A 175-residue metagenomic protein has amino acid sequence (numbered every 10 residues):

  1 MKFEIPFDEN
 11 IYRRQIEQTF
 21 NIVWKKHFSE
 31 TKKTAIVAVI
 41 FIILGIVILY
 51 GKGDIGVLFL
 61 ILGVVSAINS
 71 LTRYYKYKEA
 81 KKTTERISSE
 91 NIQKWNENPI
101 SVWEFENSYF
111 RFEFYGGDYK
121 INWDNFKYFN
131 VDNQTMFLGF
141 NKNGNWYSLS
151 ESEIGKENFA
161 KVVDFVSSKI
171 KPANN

Functional and structural regions predicted by a protein language model:
M1-F3, S101, Y119-I121, N145-Y147: Short beta-strand segments
M1-V39, Y50: N-terminal membrane-targeting/pre-transmembrane regions
H27-Q93: Alpha-helical transmembrane spans
R73-K120: Conserved beta-hairpin
W103, D124-K127, E151-S152: Hydrophobic/aromatic beta-strand elements that line small-molecule binding cavities or substrate pockets in beta-rich
F110, K120-M136: Phosphoinositide-dependent membrane-docking surfaces
Q134-N175: A membrane-cytosol interface segment of integral membrane proteins
